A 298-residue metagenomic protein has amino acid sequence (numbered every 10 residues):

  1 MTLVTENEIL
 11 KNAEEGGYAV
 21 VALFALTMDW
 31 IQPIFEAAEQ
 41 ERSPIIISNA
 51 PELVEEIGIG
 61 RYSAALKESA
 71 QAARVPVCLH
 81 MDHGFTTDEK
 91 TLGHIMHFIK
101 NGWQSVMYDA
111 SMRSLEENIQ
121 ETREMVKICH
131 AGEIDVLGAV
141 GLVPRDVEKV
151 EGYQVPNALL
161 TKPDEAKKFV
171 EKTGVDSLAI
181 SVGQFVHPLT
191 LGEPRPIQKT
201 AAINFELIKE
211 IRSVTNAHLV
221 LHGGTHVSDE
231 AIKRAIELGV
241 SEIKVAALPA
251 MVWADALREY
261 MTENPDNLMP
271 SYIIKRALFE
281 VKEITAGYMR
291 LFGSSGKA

Functional and structural regions predicted by a protein language model:
V4-E15, M28-L53, I59-P76, D88-H218 (+5 more regions): Alpha/beta enzyme core
L221-G223: Thr-Gly-centered strand-to-loop micro-motif
E259-A298: Extended, intrinsically disordered, low-complexity segments
